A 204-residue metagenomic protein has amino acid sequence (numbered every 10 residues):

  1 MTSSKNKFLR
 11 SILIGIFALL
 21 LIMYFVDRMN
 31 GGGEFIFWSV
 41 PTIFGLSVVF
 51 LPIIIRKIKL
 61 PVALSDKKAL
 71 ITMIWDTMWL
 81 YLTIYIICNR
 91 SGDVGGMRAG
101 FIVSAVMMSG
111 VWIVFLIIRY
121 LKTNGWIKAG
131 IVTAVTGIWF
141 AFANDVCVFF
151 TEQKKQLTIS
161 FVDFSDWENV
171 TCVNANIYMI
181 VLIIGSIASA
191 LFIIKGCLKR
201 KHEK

Functional and structural regions predicted by a protein language model:
T2-G15: N-terminal membrane topogenic signal
L13, F17, S109, G130-I138 (+1 more regions): Residues within membrane-spanning alpha-helices of integral membrane proteins, especially the hydrophobic core/packing
L19, M23, W79-L80, T136-N144: Alpha-helical transmembrane segments of multipass membrane proteins
I22-G45, V62-K67, Y85-V103, G125 (+2 more regions): Membrane-helix interface and helix-disruption motif detector
F44-A69, L82-I86, G110-R119: Canonical alpha-helical transmembrane segments
T72-T77, I127-W139: Central hydrophobic cores of alpha-helical transmembrane segments in multi-pass integral membrane proteins
V106-K128, I138-V146, S189-I194: Alpha-helical transmembrane segments in multipass membrane proteins, preferentially the mid-helix core
T133-K204: C-terminal membrane-adjacent module
